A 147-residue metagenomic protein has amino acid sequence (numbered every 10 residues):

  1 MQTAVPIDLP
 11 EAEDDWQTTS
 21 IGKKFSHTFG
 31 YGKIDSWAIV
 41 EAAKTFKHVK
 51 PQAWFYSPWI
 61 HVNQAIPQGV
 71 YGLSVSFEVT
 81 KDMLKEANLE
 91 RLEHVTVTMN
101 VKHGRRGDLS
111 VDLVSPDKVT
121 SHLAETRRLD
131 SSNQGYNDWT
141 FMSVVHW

Functional and structural regions predicted by a protein language model:
M1-F29: Hydrolase catalytic cores
K24, K44-W147: Loop and turn regions of beta-sandwich accessory domains that flank beta-strands and are enriched in small/polar
T28-Y31, H103: Extracytoplasmic/periplasmic, Sec-exported soluble proteins
